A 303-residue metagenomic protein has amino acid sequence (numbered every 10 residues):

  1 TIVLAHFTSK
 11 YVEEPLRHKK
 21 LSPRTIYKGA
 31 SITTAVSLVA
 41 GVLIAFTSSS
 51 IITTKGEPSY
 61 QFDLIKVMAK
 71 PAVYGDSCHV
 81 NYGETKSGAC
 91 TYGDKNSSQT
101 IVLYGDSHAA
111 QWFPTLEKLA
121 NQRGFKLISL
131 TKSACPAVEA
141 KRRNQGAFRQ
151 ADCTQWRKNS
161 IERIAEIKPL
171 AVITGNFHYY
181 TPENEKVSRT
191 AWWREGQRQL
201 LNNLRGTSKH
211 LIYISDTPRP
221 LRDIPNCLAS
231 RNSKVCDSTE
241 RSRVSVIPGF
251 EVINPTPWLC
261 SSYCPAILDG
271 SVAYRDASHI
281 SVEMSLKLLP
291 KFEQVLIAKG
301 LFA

Functional and structural regions predicted by a protein language model:
T1-A303: Extracellular/periplasmic envelope-modification machinery, especially enzymes that add or remove acyl/ester groups on
